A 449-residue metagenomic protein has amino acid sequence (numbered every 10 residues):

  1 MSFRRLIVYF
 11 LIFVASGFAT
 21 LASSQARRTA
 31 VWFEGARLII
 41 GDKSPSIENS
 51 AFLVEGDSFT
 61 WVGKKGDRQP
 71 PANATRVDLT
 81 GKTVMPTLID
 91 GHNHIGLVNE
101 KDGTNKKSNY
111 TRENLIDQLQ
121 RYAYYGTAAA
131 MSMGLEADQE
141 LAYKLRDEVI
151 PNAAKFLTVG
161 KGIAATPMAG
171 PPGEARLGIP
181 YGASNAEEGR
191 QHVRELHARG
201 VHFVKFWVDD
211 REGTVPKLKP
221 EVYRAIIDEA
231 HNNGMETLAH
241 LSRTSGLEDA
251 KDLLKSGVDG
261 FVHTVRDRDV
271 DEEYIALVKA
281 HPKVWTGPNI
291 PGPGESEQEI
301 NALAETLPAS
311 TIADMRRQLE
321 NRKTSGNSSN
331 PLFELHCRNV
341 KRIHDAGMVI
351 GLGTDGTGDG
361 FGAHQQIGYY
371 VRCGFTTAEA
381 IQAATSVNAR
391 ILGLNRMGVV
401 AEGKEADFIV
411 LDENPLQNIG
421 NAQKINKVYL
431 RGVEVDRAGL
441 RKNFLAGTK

Functional and structural regions predicted by a protein language model:
R28-W61, D78-P86, D90-I95: Mature N-terminal segment immediately following signal peptide/propeptide cleavage in secreted/periplasmic
L38-A51, G63-D67, T376-I381, R390-I425: Acidic, glycine-enriched loop/beta-strand segments at the rims of small-molecule binding/catalytic pockets
T83-D147, A169, G173, E248-L253 (+1 more regions): Metal-associated gating/positioning segment near the N- to mid-region
E100-E113, G173-R190, L238-S242: Active-site mouth loops of central-metabolism enzymes
L115-L141, A153-K161, V201-E212, M235-E236 (+3 more regions): Divalent metal-dependent hydrolysis catalytic cores, especially in the metallo-beta-lactamase
E148-G162, K217-A239, H281, G287-P288: Alpha-helix-loop-beta-strand connector modules within alpha/beta enzyme cores
Q191-T214, V265-C373, L445-T448: Active-site neighborhoods of metal-dependent hydrolases
R199-S256, D267, P293, L332-E334: Divalent metal-binding pocket/active-site signature
